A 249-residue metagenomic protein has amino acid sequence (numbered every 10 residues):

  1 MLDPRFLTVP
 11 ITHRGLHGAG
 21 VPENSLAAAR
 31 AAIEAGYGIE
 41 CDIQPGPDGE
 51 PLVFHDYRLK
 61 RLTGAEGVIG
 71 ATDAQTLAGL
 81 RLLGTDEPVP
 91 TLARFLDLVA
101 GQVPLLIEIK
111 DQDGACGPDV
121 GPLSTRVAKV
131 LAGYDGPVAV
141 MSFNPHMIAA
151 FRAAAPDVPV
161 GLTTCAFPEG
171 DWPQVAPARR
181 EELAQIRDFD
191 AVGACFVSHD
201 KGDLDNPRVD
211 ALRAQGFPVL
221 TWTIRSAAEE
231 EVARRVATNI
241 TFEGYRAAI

Functional and structural regions predicted by a protein language model:
M1-I249: Phosphate-group recognition and catalysis centered on beta-loop-alpha active-site segments
